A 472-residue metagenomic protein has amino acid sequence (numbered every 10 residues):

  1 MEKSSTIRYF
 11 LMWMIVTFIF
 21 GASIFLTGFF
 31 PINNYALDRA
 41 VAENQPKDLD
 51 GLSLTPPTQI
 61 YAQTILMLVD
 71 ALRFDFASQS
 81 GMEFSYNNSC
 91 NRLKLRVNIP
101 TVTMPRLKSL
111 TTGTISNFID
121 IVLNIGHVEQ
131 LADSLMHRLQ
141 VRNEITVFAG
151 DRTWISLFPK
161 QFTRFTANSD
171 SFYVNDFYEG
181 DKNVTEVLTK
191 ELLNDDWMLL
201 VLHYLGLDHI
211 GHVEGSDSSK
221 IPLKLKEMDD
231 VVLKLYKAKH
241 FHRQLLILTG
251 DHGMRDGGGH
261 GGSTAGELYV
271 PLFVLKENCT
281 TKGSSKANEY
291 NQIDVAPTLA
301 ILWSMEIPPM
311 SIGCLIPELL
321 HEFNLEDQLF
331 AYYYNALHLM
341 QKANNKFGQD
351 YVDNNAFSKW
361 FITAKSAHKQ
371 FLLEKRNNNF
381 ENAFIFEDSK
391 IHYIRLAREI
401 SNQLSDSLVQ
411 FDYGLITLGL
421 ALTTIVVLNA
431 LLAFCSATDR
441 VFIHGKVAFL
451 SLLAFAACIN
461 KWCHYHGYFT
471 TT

Functional and structural regions predicted by a protein language model:
M1-F10, Q45-P57, R395-L418, T472: Juxtamembrane membrane-interface segments at transmembrane-helix boundaries in membrane proteins
E2-S4, T17-F30, S405-T472: Alpha-helical transmembrane segments of integral membrane proteins
L11-P56, I60-L66, R73-W197, L205-H212 (+1 more regions): Active-site-proximal alpha/beta segments of enzymes that process anionic O-linked groups
L66, S216, L223-A265, L272-F273 (+1 more regions): Metal-dependent active-site segment of extracytoplasmic phospho-/sulfohydrolases and closely related
V122-I125, P222, G257-G259, T280-Y290: Active-site rim elements
I145-T146, L246, G467: Hydrophobic beta-strand scaffold residues
L315-T424, A454-A457: Phosphate/adenylate-binding glycine loop and adjacent helical scaffold
